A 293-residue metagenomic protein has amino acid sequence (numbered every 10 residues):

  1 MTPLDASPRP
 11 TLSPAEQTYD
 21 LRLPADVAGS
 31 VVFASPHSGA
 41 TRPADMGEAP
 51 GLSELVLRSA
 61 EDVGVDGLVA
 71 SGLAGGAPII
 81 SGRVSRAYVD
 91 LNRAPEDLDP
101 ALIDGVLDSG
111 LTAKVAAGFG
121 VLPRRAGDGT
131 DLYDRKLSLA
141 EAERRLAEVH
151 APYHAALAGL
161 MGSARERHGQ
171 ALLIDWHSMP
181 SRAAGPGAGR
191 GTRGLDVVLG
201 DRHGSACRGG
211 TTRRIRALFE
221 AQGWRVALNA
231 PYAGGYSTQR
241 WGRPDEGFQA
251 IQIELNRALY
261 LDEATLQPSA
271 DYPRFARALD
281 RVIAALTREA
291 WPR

Functional and structural regions predicted by a protein language model:
T2-L173, S178-I251, L255-R293: N-terminal catalytic or cofactor-binding beta/alpha core of small enzyme domains
